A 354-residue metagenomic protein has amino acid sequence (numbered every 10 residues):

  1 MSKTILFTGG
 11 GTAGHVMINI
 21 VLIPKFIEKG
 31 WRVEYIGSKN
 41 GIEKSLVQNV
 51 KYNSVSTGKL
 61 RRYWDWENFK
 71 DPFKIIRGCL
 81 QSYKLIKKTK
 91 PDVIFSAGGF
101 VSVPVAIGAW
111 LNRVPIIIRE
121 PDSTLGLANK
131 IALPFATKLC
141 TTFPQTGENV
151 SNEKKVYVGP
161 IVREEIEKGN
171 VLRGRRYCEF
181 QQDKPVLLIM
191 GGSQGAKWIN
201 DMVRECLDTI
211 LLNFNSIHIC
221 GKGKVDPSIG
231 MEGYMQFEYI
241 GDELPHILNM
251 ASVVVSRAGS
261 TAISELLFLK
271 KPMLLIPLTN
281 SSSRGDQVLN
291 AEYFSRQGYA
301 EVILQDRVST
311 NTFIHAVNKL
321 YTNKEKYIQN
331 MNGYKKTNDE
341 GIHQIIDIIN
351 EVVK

Functional and structural regions predicted by a protein language model:
T4-G10, I27-K74, V158, L304-D306: Conserved nucleotide-sugar phosphate-binding/catalytic loop shared by glycosyltransferases and other
H15-F26: Short amphipathic alpha-helix
R32-E34, W110-L172: Active-site-proximal region of nucleotide-activated glycan assembly enzymes, centered on histidine/acidic-rich loops
G41, L46-V50, E167, V171-R173 (+4 more regions): Donor-nucleotide binding loops and adjacent catalytic segments primarily of GT-B fold Leloir glycosyltransferases
W64-V93, L111: An amphipathic, basic-hydrophobic alpha-helix
P91-V93, N249-S264, K271-P272: Acidic donor-binding loop of glycosyltransferase active sites
E325-T337: A short, well-ordered alpha-helix in the C-terminal region of glycosyltransferases
N338-K354: C-terminal alpha-helical cap of glycosyltransferases
